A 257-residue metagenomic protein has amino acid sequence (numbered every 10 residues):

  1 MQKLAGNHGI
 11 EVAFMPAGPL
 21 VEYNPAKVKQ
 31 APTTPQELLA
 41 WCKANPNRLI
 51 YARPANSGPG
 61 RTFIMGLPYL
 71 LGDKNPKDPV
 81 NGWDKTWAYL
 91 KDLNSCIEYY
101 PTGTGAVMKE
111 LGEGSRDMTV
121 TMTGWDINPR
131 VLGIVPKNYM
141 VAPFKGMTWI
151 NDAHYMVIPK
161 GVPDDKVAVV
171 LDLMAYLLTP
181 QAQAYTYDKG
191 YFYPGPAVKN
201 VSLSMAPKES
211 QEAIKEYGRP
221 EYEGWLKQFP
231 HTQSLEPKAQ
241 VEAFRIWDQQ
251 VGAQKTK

Functional and structural regions predicted by a protein language model:
M1-G112: Extracytoplasmic ligand-binding site segments that recognize negatively charged/polar headgroups
A17, A88-L93, P136-K160: Periplasmic-binding protein-like
P19-V21, K27-K29, A55-P59, G124-I127 (+4 more regions): Solvent-exposed loop/turn segments at secondary-structure junctions within structured extracellular/periplasmic domains
L20-K27, P68-L70, A153-K166, Y185-T186: A bilobed periplasmic-binding-protein/Venus flytrap-type ligand-binding module shared by bacterial periplasmic
V107-E110, R116, D126, V170 (+1 more regions): Short, hydrophobic alpha-helical packing/hinge segments within bilobed ligand-binding/sensory domains
D117-K137: A ligand-binding cleft/hinge motif common to bilobed small-molecule-binding domains
M156-G224: Mature extracytoplasmic/periplasmic domains
P220-K257: Conserved C-terminal helix/tail region of periplasmic/extracytoplasmic solute-binding proteins
